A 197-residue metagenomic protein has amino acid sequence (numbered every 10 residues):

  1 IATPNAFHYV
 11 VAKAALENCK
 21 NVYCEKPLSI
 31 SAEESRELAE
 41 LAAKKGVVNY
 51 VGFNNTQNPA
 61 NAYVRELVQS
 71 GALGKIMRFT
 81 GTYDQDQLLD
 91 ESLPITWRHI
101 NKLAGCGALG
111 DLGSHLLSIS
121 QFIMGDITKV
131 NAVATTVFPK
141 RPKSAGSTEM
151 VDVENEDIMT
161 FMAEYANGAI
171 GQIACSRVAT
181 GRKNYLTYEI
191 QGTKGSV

Functional and structural regions predicted by a protein language model:
A2, E25, T82, V133 (+1 more regions): Alpha/beta-hydrolase-fold catalytic nucleophile elbow
P4-T56, G71: Beta-strand-loop-alpha-helix segment that lines the small-molecule cofactor/substrate pocket of alpha/beta enzymes
F7-H8, L88, P139, T180: Short glycine-rich, flexible loops that bind phosphorylated cofactors or substrates
K20, K45-V48, K75-M77, D157 (+1 more regions): Short, well-ordered coil/turn segments that N-cap beta-strands
Y23, V48-Y50, T80, N131 (+1 more regions): Structural detector of well-ordered beta-strand residues that form the stable sheet scaffold of enzyme domains
N55-D152: Predominantly a Rossmann-like dinucleotide-binding segment in NAD(P)-dependent oxidoreductases
S118-V197: Contiguous beta-strand/loop segments that form the cofactor/metal-binding neighborhood of enzyme cores
